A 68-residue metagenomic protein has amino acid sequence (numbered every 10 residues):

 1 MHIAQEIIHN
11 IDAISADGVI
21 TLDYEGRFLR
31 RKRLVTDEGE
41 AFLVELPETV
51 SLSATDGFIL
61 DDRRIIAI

Functional and structural regions predicted by a protein language model:
M1-G26: Extended boundary segments
G18-T21, R30, F42, S53: Short secondary-structure capping/turn segments at boundaries of alpha-helices and beta-strands
R31-R33, G57: Residue-level detector of beta-strand face positions
V35-L43: Short, structured beta-strand/loop micro-motifs enriched in basic residues and often containing a Trp
V44, F58-L60: A generic structural signal for residues embedded in beta-strands
V50-S53, F58: Short, well-ordered loop/turn sites that connect or cap secondary structure elements
R64-I68: Short, Lys/Arg- and Gly-enriched loop/turn segments at beta-strand edges
